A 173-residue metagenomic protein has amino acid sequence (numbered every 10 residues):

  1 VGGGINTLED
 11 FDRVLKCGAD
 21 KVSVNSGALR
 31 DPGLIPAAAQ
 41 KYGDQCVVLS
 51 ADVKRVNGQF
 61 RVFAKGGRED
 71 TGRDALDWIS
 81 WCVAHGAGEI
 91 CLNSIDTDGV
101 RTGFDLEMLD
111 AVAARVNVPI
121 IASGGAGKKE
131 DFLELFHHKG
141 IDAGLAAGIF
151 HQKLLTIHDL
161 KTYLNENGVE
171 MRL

Functional and structural regions predicted by a protein language model:
V1-I5, S26, A51-V53, S94 (+2 more regions): A cross-domain feature marking catalytic cores of carbohydrate-active enzymes and several ubiquitous metabolic/repair
G4-I5, N57, R68-D70, T97-T102 (+2 more regions): Short, small-residue-enriched loops and turns at beta-alpha junctions that line or gate enzyme active sites
I5-G18, E107-A143: Catalytic cores of alpha/beta
F11, P32-P36, L76-S80, L106-D110 (+2 more regions): Generic structural signal for well-ordered alpha-helices, preferentially at hydrophobic/aromatic core positions
V14-K16, A37-A38, R61-K65, F104-E107 (+2 more regions): Short, glycine/charged-enriched secondary-structure capping and boundary segments
L15, A19-L92, D96-T97: Conserved anion-binding
I35-Y42, E134-A143, A147-L173: C-terminal helical cap(s) of enzyme catalytic domains, especially alpha/beta-barrels
P36-D52, R101-K128, G168-V169: Alpha-helix-loop-beta-strand connector modules within alpha/beta enzyme cores
